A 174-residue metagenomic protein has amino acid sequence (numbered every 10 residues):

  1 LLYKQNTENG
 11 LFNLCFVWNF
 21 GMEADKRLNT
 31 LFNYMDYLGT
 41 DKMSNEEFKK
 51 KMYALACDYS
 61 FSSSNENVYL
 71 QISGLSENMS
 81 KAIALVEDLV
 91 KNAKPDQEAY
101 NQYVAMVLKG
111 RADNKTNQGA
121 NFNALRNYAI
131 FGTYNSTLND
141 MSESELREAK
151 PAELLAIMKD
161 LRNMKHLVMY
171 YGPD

Functional and structural regions predicted by a protein language model:
L1-E8: N- or domain-start disorder-to-order transition segments that initiate the globular core
E8-D36, T40-N92, Q102-A112, N117-E148 (+1 more regions): M16 family metallopeptidases and their MPP-like homologs
